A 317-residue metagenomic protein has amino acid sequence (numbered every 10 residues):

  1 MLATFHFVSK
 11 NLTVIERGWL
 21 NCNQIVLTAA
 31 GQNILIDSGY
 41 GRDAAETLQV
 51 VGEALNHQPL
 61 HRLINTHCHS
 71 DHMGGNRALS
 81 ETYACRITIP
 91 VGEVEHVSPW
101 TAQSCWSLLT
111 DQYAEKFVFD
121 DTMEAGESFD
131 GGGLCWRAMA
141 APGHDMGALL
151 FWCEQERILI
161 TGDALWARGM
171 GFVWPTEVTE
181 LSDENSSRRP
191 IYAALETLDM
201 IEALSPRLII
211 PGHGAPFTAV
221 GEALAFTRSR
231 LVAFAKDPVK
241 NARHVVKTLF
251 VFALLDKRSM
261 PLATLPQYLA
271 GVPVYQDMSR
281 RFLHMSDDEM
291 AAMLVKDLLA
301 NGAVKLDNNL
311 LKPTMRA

Functional and structural regions predicted by a protein language model:
L2-L55, L150-D163, A167: Conserved beta-strand hairpin/beta-sheet module of binuclear metal-dependent hydrolase folds, prominently
N11, L27, D37, H67 (+7 more regions): Divalent metal-coordination and catalytic microenvironments
N33, Y40-R42, C135-P142, M146-K236: Metallo-beta-lactamase
R42-A45, V50-G131: Active-site HxH/HxHxD metal-binding segment of metal-dependent hydrolases
L60-H61, G74, R137, H213 (+1 more regions): A structural signal for the main folded, soluble domain(s) of proteins
N241-A317: C-terminal regulatory/interaction regions
